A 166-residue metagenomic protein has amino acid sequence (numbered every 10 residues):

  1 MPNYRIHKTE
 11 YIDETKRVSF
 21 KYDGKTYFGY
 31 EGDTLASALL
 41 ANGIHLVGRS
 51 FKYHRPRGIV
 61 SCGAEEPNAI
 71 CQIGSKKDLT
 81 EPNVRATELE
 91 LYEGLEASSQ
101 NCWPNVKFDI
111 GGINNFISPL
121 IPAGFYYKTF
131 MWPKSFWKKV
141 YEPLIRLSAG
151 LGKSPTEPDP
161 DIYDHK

Functional and structural regions predicted by a protein language model:
M1-D23, F28-E31, N42-T80: Ubiquitin-like/PB1-type beta-grasp interaction modules and other compact soluble beta-rich domains
T34-A36: Short, structural beta-strand-to-alpha-helix junction motif
L39: Carbohydrate-associated surface elements
F51-K166: Fe-S ferredoxin-like electron-transfer domains and their immediately adjacent linker/connector regions across
